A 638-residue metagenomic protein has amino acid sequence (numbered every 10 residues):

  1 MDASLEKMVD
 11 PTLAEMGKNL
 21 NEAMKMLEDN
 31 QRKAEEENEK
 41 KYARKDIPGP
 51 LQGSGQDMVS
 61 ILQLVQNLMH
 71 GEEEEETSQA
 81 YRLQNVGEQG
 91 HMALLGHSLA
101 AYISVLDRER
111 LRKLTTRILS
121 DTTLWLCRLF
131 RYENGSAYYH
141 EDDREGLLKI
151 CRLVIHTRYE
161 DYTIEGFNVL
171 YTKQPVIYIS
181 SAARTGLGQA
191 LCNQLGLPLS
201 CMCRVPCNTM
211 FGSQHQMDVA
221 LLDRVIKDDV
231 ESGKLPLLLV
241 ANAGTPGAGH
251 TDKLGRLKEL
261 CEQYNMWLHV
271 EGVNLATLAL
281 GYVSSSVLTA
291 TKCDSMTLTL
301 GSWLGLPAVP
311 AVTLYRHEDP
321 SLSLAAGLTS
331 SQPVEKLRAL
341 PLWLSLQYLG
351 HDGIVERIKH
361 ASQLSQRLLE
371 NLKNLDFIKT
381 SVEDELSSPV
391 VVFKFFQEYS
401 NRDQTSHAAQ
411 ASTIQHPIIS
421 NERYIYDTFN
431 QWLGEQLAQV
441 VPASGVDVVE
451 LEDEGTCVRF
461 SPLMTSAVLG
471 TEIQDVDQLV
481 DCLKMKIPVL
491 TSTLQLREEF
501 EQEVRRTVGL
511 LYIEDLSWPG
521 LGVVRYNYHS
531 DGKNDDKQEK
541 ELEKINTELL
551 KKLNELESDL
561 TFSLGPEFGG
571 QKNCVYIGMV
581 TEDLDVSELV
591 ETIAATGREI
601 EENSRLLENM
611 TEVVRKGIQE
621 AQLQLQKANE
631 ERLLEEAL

Functional and structural regions predicted by a protein language model:
M1-G135, S412-Q478, K486-T493, E499-L638: N-terminal entrance/gating region of PLP-dependent enzymes' catalytic architecture
Q56, S60, K113, R117 (+8 more regions): Conserved active-site and cofactor/substrate-binding residues in soluble primary-metabolism enzymes
L94, T157, D161, T245 (+7 more regions): Active-site C-terminal subdomain of aminotransferase-like
A101-R110, R131-Y139, L170-V176, C201-T209 (+4 more regions): Glycine- and acidic
L114-R117, Y138-L322, V580, T596 (+3 more regions): Conserved PLP-enzyme active-site core in the AAT-like
S120-L124, L148-I155, Q189, D223 (+5 more regions): Predominant activation on well-ordered alpha-helical scaffold segments within soluble catalytic domains
Q174-V176, Q194, L199-M202, P236 (+8 more regions): Beta-strand-rich binding-surface signature of beta-sandwich/beta-barrel folds used to engage anionic ligands
